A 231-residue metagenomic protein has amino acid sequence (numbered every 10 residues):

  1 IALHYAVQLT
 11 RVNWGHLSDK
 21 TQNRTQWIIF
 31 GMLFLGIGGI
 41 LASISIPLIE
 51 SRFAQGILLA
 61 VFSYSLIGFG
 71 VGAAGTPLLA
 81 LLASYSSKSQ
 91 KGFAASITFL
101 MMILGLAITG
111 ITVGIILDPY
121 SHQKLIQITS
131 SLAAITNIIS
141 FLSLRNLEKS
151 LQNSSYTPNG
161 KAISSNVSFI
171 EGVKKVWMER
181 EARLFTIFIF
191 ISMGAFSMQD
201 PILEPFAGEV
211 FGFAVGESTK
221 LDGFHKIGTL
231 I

Functional and structural regions predicted by a protein language model:
I1, P201-K220: Short amphipathic helix-loop junctions that connect adjacent transmembrane helices in Major Facilitator Superfamily/SLC
I1, S65, W177-Q199: Pair of pore-lining "gating" transmembrane helices in MFS-fold secondary transporters
I1-D19, I37, G223-I231: Central cavity-lining transmembrane alpha-helices of secondary-active solute carriers, predominantly the Major
H4-R11, G92-L117: Glycine-rich segments within core transmembrane alpha-helices of 12-TM secondary carriers
F30-A54: C-terminal ends and interior cores of transmembrane alpha-helices in multi-pass membrane transporters/permeases
S65-L100: Cytoplasmic helix-loop-helix junction between adjacent transmembrane helices in 12-TM secondary transporters
K124-S143: Symmetry-related core transmembrane helices of the 12-TM Major Facilitator Superfamily/SLC fold
L151-T186, V210: Juxtamembrane intracellular "pre-TM" segments in multi-pass secondary transporters
